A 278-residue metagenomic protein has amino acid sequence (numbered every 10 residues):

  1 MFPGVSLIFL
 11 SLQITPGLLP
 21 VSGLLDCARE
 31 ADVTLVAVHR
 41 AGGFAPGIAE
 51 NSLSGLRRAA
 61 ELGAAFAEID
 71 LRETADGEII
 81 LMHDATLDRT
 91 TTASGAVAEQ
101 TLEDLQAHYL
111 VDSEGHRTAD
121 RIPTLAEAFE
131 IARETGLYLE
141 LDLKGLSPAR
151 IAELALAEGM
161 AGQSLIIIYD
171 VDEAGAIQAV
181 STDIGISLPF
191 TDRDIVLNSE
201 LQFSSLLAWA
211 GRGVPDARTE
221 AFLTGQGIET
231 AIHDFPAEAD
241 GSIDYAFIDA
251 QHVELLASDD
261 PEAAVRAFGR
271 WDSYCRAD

Functional and structural regions predicted by a protein language model:
F2, S6, S11-D278: Phosphate-group recognition and catalysis centered on beta-loop-alpha active-site segments
